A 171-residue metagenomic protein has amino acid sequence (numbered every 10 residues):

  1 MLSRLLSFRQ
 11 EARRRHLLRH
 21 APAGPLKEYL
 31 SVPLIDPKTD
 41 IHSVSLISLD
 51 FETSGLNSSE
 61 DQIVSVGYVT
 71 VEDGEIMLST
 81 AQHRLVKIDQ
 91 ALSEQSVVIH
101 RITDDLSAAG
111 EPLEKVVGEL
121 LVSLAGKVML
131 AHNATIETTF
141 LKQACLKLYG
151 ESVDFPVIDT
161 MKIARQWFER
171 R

Functional and structural regions predicted by a protein language model:
R4, F8, R15-F155, E169: Conserved non-catalytic scaffold segment of RNase H-like nuclease domains
I158-R171: Short alpha-helix plus adjacent loop in nuclease-associated cores
